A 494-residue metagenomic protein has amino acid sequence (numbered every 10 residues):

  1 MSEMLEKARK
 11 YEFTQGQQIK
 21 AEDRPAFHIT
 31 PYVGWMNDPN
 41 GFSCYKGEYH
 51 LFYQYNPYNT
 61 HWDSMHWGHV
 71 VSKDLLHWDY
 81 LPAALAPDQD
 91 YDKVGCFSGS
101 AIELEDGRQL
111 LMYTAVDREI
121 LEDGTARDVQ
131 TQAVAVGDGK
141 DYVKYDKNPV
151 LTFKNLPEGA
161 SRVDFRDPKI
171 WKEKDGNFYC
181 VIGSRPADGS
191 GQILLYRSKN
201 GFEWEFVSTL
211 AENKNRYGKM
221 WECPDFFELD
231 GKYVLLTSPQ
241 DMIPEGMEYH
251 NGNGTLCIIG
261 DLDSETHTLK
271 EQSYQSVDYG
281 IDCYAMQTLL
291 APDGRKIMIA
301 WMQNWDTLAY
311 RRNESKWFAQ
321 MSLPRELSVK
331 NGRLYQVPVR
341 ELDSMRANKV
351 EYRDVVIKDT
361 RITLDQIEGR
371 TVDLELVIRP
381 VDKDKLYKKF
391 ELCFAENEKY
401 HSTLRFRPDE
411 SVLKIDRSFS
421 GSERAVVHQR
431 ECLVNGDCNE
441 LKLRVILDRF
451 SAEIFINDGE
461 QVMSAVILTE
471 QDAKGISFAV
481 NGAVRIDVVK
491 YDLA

Functional and structural regions predicted by a protein language model:
M1-D167, K172-R216, D230-Y279, M302-R353 (+2 more regions): Beta-rich carbohydrate-recognition and catalytic domains
R9-Q15, L256-A494: Beta-rich accessory regions
